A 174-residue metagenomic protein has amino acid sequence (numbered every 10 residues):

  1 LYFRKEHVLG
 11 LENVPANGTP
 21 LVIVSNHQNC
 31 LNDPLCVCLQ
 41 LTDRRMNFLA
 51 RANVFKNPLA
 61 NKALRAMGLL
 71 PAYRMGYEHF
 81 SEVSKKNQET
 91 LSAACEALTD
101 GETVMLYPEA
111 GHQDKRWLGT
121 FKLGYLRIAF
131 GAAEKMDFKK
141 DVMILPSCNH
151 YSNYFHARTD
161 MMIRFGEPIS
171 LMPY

Functional and structural regions predicted by a protein language model:
L1-Y174: Soluble catalytic domains of membrane acyltransferases
